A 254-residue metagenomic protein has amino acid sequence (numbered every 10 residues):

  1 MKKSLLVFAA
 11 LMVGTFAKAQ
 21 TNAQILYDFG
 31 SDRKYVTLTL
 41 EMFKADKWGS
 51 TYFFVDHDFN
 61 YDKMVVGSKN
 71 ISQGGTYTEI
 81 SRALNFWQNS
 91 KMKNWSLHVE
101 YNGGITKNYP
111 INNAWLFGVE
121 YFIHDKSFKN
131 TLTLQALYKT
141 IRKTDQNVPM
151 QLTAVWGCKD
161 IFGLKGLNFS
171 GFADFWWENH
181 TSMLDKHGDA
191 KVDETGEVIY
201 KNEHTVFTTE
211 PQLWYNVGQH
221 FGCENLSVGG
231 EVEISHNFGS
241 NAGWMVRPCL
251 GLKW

Functional and structural regions predicted by a protein language model:
S4-V13: Sec-dependent N-terminal signal peptides
T15-A19: Sec/Tat signal peptide C-region and signal peptidase I cleavage site
Q20, W48-S50, N85-S96, H124-L132 (+2 more regions): Short loop/turn motifs that connect adjacent beta-strands in outer-membrane beta-barrel proteins
A23-I25, F53-V55, W95-V99, L132-A136 (+3 more regions): Membrane-embedded beta-strand positions of outer-membrane beta-barrel proteins
I25-S31, H57-Y61, V99-K107, I123 (+5 more regions): Transmembrane beta-strands of outer-membrane beta-barrel pores
K34-L38, S72-T78, I111-F117, Q146-L152 (+2 more regions): Residues that define the transmembrane beta-barrel architecture of outer-membrane proteins
K139-N225, E233-N237, W254: Outer-membrane beta-barrel transmembrane domain signature
W244-W254: Outer-membrane beta-barrel "beta-signal"
